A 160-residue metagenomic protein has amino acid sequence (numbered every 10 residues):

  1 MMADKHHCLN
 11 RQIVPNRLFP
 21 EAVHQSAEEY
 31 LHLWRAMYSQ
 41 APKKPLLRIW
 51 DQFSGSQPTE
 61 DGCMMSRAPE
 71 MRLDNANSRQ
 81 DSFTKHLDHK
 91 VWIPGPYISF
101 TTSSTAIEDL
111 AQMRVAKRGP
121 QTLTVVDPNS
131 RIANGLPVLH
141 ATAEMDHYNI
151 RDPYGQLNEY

Functional and structural regions predicted by a protein language model:
M1-Y160: NAD-dependent ADP-ribosyltransferases
